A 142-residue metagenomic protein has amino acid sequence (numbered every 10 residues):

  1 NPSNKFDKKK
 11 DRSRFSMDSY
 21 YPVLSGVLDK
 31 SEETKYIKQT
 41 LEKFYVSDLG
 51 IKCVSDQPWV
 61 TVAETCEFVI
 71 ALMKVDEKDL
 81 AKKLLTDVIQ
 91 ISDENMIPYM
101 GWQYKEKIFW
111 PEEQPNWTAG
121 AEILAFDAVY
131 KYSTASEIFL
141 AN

Functional and structural regions predicted by a protein language model:
N1-V60, K83-N142: Extended glycan-interaction surfaces of carbohydrate-active proteins
D79-L80: Alpha-helical positions within canonical tetratricopeptide repeat
